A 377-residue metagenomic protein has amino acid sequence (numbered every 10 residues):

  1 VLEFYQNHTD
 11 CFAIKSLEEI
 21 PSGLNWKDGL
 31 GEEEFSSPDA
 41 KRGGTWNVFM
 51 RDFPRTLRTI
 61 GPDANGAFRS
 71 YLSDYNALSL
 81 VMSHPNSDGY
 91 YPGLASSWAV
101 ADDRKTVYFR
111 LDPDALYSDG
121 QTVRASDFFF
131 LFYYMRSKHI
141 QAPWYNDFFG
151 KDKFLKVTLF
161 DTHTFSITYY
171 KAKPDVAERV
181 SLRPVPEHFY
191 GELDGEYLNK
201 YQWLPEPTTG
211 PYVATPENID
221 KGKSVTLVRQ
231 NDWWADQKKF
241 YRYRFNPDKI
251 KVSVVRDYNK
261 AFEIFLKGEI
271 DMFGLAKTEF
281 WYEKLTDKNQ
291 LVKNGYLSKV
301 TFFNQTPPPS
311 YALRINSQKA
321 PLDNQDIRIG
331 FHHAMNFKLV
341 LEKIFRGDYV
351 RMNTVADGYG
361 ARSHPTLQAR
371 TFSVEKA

Functional and structural regions predicted by a protein language model:
K15-S16, G23-E34, G44-D102, Y133 (+1 more regions): N-terminal lobe/hinge region of extracytoplasmic solute-binding protein
A40-K41, R110, Y145-D194, K200-W203 (+2 more regions): Surface-exposed binding/hinge segments that line and control ligand-binding clefts or catalytic entry sites
G43-D52, S96, T106-Y108, L131 (+4 more regions): Short, well-ordered beta-strand elements
P54-P62, D88-Y91, S118, D175-E178 (+4 more regions): Short, solvent-exposed loop/turn elements at domain surfaces
N65-A67, Y71-L78, M82-N86, S181-K249 (+2 more regions): Gly/Pro-rich hinge or "lid" segments in bacterial periplasmic/extracellular proteins
S97-Q141, S166, A261-I264, P321-N324 (+1 more regions): Aromatic- and charge-enriched surface segment that lines or borders ligand/interaction sites
K138, A142, V157-L159, T215-T226 (+4 more regions): Extracellular/periplasmic solute-recognition and catalytic clefts
R351-A377: Structural transition elements
